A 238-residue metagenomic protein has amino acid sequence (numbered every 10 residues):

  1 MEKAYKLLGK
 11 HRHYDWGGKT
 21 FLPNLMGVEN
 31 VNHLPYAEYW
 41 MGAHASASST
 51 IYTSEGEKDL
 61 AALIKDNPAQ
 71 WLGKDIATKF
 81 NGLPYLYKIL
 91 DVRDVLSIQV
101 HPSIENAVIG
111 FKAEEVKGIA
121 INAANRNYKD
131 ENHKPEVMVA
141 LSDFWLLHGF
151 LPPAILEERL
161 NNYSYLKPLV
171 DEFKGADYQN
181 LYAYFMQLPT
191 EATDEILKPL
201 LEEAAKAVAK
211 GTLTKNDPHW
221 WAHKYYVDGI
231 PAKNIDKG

Functional and structural regions predicted by a protein language model:
M1-N216: Transition-metal
V208-G238: Acidic, glycine-rich loop-and-beta core segments that form the ion-binding/anion-interacting portion of active sites
